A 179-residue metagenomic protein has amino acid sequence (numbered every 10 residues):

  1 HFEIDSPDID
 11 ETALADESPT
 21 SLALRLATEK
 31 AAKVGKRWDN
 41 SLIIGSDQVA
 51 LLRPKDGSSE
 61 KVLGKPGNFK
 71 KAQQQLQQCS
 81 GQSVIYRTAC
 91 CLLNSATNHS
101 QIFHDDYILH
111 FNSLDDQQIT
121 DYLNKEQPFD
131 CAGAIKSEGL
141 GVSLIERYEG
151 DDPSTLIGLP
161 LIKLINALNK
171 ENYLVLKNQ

Functional and structural regions predicted by a protein language model:
H1-I9, T88-N98, D130-V142: Mobile beta-alpha loop/short-helix "lid" or hinge segments that flank ligand
H1-L42, R53-D56, K61, L114-Q117 (+2 more regions): N-terminal polybasic phosphate/anion-binding patch
L22, Q48-V84, F111-S113: Active-site-adjacent loop/tail segments of enzyme domains
A27, D47, A72, C90 (+1 more regions): Residue-level signal for inorganic ion chemistry
I43-S46, I85-C91: Short, conserved beta-strand edge motifs with alternating hydrophobic and charged residues
V49-G57, T97-D105, E146-E149: Acidic/polar active-site rim loop that often engages polyanionic ligands
F69, Q73-C79, R87-Y107: Anionic-ligand binding region
Q82, D106-Q179: GST superfamily/GST-like fold recognition
